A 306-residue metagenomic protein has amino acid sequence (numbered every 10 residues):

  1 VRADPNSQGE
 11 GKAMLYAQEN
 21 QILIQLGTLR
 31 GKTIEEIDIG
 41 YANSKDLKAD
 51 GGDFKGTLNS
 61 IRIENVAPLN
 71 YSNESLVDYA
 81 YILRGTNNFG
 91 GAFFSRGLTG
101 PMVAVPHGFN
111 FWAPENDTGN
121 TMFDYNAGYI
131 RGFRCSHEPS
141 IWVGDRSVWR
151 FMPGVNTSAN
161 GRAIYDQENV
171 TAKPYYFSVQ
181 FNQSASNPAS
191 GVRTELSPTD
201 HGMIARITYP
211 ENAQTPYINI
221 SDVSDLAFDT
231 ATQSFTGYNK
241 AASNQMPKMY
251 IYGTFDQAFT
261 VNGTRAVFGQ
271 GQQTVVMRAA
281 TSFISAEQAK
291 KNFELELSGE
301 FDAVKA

Functional and structural regions predicted by a protein language model:
R2-T33: Extracellular carbohydrate recognition and processing domains and analogous Trp-centered ligand-binding platforms
A13, L26-T28, D50, E168 (+1 more regions): Residues embedded in well-ordered secondary-structure elements
Q18-N20, T33, G52-N59, Y129 (+3 more regions): Residues that flank catalytic or metal-binding motifs in active/ligand-binding sites
I24, I37-I39, N59-V66: Extracellular beta-strand elements of beta-rich domains used for carbohydrate recognition/degradation or cell-matrix
L26-T33, G51-F54, P68-L69: Hydrophilic extracytoplasmic domains
L29-I39, T274: Noncatalytic modules at the cell exterior or secretory-pathway interfaces, chiefly beta-strand-rich lectin/adhesion
I39-G52: Short beta-strand-plus-loop segments that form exposed binding edges in beta-rich domains
V66-A306: Accessory carbohydrate-recognition regions in carbohydrate-active enzymes
